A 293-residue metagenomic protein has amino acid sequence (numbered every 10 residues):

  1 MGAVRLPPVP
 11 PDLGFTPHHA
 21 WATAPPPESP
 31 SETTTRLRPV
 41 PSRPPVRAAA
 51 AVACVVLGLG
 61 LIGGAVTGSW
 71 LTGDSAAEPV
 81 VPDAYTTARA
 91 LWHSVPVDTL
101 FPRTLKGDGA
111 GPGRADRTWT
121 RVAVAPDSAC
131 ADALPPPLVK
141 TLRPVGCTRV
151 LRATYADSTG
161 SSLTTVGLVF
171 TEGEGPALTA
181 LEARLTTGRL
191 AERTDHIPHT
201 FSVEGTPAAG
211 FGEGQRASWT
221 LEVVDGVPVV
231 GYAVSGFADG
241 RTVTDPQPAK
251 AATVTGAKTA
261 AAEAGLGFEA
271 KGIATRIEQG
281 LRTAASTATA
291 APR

Functional and structural regions predicted by a protein language model:
M1-P25: N-terminal targeting leaders characterized by basic, low-complexity, disordered sequences that direct proteins
A20-P96: Hydrophobic single-pass membrane-targeting/anchoring helices
T72-C147, R293: Extracytoplasmic low-complexity, Pro/Thr/Ser/Ala/Gly-rich segments that lie immediately after a secretion/anchoring
A88-A115, L168-G175, G236-A252: Short N-terminal helix-initiation segments at or just after the protein's N-terminus
A125-S128, T164-V169, A260-A264: Second-shell loop/turn segments in exported
D132-V224: Non-cytosolic head/periplasmic domains of membrane-anchored proteins
T194-R293: Extracellularly exposed regions in secreted/surface proteins, prominently low-complexity, repeat-rich
